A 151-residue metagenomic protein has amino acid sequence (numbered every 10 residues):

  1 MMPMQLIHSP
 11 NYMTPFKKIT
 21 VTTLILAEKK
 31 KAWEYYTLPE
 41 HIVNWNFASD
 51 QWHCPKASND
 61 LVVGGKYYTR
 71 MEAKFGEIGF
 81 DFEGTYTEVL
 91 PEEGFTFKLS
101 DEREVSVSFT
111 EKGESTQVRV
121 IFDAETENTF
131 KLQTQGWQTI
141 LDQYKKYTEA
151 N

Functional and structural regions predicted by a protein language model:
M2-W52: Hydrophobic ligand-binding cavity/cleft-lining segments
Y12-F16, Y68-R70, D81, G113 (+1 more regions): Charge-dense, helix-prone N-terminal extensions
K18-T20, G79-E83, E102-S106: Short, surface-exposed coil-to-beta transition loops
K29-K30, L61-V63, T87-E92, S108-Q117: A short, structured loop/turn motif at beta-sheet edges
A32-W33, I42, Y67-T69, Y86 (+3 more regions): Hydrophobic pocket/interface hotspot
H53-F97: Glycine-rich portal/gate segments that line the openings of hydrophobic small-molecule binding cavities
G94-Y144: Beta-strand/loop substructures that line and gate deep hydrophobic ligand-binding cavities in soluble
Y147-N151: Short, highly charged C-terminal tails/helix-capping segments
